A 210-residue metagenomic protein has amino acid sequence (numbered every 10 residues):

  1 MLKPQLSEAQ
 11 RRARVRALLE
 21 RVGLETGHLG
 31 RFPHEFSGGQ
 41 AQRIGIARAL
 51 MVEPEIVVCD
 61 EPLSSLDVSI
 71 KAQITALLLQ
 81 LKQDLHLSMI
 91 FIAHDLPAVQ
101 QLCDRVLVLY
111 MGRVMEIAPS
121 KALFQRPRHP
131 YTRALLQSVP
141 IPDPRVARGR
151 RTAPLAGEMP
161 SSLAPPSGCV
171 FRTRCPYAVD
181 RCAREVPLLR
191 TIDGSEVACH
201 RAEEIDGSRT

Functional and structural regions predicted by a protein language model:
M1-Q10, G23, A118: ABC-type ATPase nucleotide-binding domains, specifically the catalytic core motifs of the NBD
A9-G27, Q80, L136-Q137: Conserved ABC ATPase "signature" region
A13, G30-F32, R150: Interfacial catalytic loop of ABC nucleotide-binding domains
F32-F36, Q40: Conserved ABC ATPase signature
M51-E55: A short, proline-enriched helix->beta-strand linker immediately N-terminal to the Walker B motif in ABC-type P-loop
V58, P62-R148: P-loop NTP-binding/switch modules centered on Walker-like glycine-rich loops
P119-T210: Charged, flexible cofactor/metal-binding loops and thiol motifs
